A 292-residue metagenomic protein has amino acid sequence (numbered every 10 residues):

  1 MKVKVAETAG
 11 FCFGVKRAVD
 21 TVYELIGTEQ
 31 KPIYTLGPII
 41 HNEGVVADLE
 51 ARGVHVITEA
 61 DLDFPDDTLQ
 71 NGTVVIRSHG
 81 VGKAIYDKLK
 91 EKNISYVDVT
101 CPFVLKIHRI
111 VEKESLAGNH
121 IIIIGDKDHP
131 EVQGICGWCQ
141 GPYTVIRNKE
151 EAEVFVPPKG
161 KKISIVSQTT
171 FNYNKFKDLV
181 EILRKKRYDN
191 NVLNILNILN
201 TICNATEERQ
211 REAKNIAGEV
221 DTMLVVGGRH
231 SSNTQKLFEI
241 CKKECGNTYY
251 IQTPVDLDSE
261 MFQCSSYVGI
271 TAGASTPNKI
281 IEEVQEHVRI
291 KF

Functional and structural regions predicted by a protein language model:
M1-F292: The feature marks the mature, well-folded catalytic cores of soluble enzymes
